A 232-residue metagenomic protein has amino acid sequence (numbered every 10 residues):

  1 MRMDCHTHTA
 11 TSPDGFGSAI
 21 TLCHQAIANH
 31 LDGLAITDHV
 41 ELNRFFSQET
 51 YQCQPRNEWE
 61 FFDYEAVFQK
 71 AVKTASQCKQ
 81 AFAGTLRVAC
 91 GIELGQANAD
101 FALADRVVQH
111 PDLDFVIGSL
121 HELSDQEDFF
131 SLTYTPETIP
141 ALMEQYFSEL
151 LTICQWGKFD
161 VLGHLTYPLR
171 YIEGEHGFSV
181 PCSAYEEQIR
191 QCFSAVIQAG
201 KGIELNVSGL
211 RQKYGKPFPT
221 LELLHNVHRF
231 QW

Functional and structural regions predicted by a protein language model:
M1-N98, V107, Y171, G177-S183 (+1 more regions): An N-terminally biased module of ancient metal coordination in phosphate/nucleic-acid-related enzymes
T11, L94, H110-L113, G118-Q231: Domain-core and long-helix interface of multi-subunit machines
A28, Q77-G84, Q155, Q198 (+1 more regions): Secondary-structure boundary motif
F46-S47, A99-L103, E127-F130: Short, conserved acidic/polar surface loops in the N-terminal third of protein domains
L103-A104, E222: A short acidic, amphipathic alpha-helical/loop segment
